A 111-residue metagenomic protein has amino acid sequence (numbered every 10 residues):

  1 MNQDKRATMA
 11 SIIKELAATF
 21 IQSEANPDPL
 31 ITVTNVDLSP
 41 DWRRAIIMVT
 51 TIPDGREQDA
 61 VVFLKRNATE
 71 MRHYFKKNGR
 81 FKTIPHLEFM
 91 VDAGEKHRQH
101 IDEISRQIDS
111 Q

Functional and structural regions predicted by a protein language model:
M1-I46, T50-Q111: Charge-rich, low-complexity N-terminal segments
